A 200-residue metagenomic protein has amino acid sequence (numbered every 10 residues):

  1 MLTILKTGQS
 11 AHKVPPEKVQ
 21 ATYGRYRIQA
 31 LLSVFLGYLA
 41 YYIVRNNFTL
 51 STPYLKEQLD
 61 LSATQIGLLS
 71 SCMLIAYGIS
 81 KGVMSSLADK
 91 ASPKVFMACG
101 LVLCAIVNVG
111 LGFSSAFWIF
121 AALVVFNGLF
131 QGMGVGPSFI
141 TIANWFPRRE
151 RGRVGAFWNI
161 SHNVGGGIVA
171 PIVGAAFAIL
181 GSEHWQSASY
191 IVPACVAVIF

Functional and structural regions predicted by a protein language model:
Q29-A63: Extracytoplasmic
Y42, N46, G112, G128-G136 (+1 more regions): Small-residue-rich segments within alpha-helical transmembrane domains of MFS-like 12-TM solute carriers
N46, L74-G82, G167: Residue-level signature of mid-helix packing/kink "hotspots" within the transmembrane helices of 12-pass Major
I79-F117: Conserved MFS/SLC helix-loop-helix module at the cytosolic interface between two early adjacent transmembrane helices
A116-V124: Short hydrophobic/alpha-helical segments at membrane-entry points of transmembrane helices in Major Facilitator
L123-I160: Cytoplasmic helix-loop-helix junction between adjacent transmembrane helices in 12-TM secondary transporters
W158-F200: Helix-loop-helix hairpin linking two adjacent transmembrane segments in secondary transporters
